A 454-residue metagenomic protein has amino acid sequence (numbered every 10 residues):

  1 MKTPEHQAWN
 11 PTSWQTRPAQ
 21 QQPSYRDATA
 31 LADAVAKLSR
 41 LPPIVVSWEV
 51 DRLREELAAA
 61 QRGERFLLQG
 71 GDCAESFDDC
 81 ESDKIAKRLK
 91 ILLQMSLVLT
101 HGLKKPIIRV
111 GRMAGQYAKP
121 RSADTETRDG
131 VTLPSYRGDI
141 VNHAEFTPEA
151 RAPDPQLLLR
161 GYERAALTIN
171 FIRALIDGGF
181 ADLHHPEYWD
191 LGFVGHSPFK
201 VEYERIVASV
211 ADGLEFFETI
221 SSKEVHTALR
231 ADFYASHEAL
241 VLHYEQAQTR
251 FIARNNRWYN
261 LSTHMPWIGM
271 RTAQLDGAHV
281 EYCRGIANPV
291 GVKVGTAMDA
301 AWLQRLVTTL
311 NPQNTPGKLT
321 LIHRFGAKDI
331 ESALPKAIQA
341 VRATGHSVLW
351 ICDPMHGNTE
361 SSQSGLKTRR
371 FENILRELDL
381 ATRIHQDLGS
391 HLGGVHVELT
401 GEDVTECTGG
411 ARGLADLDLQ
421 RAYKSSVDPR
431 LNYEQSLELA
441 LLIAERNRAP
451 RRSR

Functional and structural regions predicted by a protein language model:
M1-F66: N-terminal basic/disordered segments at the start of proteins
R52-R54, D276-H279, L306, P335-A337: Glycine-rich, charged/polar anion/phosphate-binding loops that engage phosphate groups from diverse ligands
L57-A60, V98-T100, Y282-C283, I384-D387: A general structural signal for short secondary-structure junctions and capping/turn motifs
L68-C73, V110-M113, C352-M355, E398-T400: Short loop/turn segments at strand-loop or loop-helix junctions that form parts of catalytic or ligand-binding pockets
A74-E75, D79-G326, R369, E377 (+2 more regions): Active-site-facing alpha/beta catalytic cores
V294-G295, P354-N358: Conserved phosphate/anionic-ligand binding catalytic regions in large, soluble enzymes, centered on
L303-L306, L310-P312, K318-L349, H356-T405 (+1 more regions): Non-transmembrane, aqueous-exposed alpha-helical and coiled segments at domain scale
G401-L419: Short glycine/proline-rich, acidic loop/turn segments that cap or connect secondary-structure elements
